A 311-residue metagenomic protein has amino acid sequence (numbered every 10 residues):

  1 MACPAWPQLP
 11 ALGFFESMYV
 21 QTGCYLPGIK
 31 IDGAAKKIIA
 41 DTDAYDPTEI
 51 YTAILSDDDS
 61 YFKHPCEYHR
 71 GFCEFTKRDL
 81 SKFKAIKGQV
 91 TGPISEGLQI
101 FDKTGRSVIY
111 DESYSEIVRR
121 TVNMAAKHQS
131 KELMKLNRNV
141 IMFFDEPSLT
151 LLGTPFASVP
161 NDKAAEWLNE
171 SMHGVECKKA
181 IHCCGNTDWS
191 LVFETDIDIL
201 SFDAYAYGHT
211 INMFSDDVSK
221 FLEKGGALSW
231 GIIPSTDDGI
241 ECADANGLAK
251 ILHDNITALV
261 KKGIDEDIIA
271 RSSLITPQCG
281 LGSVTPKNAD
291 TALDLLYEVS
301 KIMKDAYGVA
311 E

Functional and structural regions predicted by a protein language model:
M1-S107, E194, G226, D244 (+3 more regions): Alpha/beta catalytic barrel-like cores
A44-I54, A125-M134, K178-W189, K220-G226 (+4 more regions): Noncatalytic linker/hinge segments flanking ATPase motor cores
D59-K77, E112-H128, G247-I256: Glycine-rich anion/phosphate-binding loops
T76, A126-S130, M134, L168-G174 (+4 more regions): Surface-exposed amphipathic alpha-helices with a cationic face
S81-G88, T104-D217, W230, P234 (+1 more regions): Active-site loop segments of alpha/beta catalytic cores
T91, D145-P147, T276-C279: Glycine-rich beta-strand-to-loop/alpha-helix junction loops that act as flexible
D198-A310: Catalytic-face loop-and-helix region of soluble metabolic enzyme cores
